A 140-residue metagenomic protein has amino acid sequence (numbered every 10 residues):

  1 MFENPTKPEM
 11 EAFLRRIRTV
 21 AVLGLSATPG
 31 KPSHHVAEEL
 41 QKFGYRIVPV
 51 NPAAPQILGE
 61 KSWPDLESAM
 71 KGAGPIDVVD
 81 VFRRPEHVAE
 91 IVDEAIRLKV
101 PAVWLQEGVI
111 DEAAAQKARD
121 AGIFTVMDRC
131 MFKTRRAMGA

Functional and structural regions predicted by a protein language model:
M1-T6, I57-A89: Glycine-rich, highly charged phosphate/nucleotide-binding loops
L23-K31, E38-L58: NAD(P)-binding Rossmann-fold cofactor-contacting core
F43-Y45, L98-V103, A121-I123: A short helix->loop->beta-strand "cap" motif at the edges of active sites that frequently abuts
V48-N51, V103-E107: Short internal beta-strands
H87-W104: Rossmann-fold NAD(P) dinucleotide-binding segment
E107-R135: Rossmann-fold NAD(P)-binding glycine/threonine-rich loop
